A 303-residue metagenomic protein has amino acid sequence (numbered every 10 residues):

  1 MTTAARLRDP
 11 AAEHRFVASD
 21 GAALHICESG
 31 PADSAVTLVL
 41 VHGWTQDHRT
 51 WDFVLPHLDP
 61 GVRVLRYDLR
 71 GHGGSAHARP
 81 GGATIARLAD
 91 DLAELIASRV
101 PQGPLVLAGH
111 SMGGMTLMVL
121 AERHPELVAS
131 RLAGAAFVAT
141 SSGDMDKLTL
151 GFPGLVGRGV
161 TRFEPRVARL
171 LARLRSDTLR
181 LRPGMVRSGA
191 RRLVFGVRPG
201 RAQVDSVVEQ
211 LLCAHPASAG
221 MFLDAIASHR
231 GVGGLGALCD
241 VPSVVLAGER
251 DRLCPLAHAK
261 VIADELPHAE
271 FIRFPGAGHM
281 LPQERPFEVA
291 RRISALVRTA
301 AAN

Functional and structural regions predicted by a protein language model:
A22-H77, I85, L95-S98: Conserved HGGG/HGGXW glycine-rich cap/lid loop of the alpha/beta-hydrolase fold
V39-G43, H110, A247-G248: The conserved beta1-alpha1 loop
G71-M115, V119-E122, E126-V128, S142 (+2 more regions): Active-site loop/oxyanion-hole signature of alpha/beta-hydrolase fold enzymes
E122, E126-L174: Flexible "cap/lid" loop of the alpha/beta hydrolase fold
L171-A237: Conserved alpha/beta-hydrolase catalytic His-Asp/Glu region
L238-C239, V245-A247, D251: Short beta-strand/loop motif that positions the catalytic acidic residue of the alpha/beta-hydrolase fold
R252-H258: Conserved alpha/beta-hydrolase "acid-adjacent" motif
P267-N303: Catalytic active-site module of serine/aspartate enzymes centered on a nucleophile-bearing elbow/loop
